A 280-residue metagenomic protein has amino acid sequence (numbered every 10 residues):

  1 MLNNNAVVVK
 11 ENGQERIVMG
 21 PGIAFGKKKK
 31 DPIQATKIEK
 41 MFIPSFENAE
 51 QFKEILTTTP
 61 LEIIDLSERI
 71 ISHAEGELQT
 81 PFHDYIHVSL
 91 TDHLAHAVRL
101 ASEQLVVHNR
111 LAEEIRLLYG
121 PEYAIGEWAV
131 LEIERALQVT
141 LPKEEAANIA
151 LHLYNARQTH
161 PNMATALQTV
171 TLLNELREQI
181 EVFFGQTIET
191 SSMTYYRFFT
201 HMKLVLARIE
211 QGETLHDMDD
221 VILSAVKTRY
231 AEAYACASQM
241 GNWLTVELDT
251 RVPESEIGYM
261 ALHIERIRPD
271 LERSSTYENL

Functional and structural regions predicted by a protein language model:
M1-L280: A cross-family "folded-core" feature that marks the main globular domain of proteins
